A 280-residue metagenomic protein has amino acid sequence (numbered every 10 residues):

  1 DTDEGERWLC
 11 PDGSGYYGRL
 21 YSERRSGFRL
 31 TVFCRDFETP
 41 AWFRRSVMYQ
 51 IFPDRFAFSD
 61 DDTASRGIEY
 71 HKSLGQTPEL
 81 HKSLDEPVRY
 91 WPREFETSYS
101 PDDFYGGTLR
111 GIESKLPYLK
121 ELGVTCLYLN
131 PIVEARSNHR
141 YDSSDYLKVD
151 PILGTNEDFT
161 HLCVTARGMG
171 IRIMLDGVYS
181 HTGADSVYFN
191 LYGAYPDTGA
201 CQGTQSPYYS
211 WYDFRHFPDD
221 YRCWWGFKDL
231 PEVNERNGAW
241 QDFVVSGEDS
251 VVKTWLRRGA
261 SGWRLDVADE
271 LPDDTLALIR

Functional and structural regions predicted by a protein language model:
D1-M48, F58-S83: The feature marks proteins involved in alpha-glucan
S22-R29, L122, P207-S210, D269: Short linear motifs at secondary-structure transitions and domain/linker junctions
M48-I51, L265: Active-site regions of oxyanion-processing enzymes, predominantly non-cytosolic
F52-T125, I132-R258, I279: Substrate-binding/active-site clefts of carbohydrate-active enzymes
Y128, M174, R264-D266: Conserved beta-strand positions in the central sheet of alpha/beta enzyme cores
S261-R264, E270: Conserved, well-ordered alpha-helix/loop/beta-strand core segments that scaffold catalytic motifs
A268-D274, I279-R280: Aromatic- and carboxylate-enriched substrate-binding clefts and catalytic-loop regions of carbohydrate-active enzymes
